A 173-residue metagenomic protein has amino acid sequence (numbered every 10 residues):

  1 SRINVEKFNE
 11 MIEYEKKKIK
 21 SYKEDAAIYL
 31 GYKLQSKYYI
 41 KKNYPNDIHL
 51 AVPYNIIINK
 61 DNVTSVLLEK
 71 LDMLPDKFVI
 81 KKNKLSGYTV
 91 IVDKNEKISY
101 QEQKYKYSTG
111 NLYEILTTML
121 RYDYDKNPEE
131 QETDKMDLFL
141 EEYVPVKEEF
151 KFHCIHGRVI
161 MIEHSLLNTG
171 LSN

Functional and structural regions predicted by a protein language model:
S1: S-adenosyl-L-methionine
N4-K97, E102-N127: A conserved helix-loop-beta module that forms one wall/lid of the active-site cleft in ATP-utilizing catalytic domains
K97-N173: Phosphate-binding site of ATP-dependent enzymes
